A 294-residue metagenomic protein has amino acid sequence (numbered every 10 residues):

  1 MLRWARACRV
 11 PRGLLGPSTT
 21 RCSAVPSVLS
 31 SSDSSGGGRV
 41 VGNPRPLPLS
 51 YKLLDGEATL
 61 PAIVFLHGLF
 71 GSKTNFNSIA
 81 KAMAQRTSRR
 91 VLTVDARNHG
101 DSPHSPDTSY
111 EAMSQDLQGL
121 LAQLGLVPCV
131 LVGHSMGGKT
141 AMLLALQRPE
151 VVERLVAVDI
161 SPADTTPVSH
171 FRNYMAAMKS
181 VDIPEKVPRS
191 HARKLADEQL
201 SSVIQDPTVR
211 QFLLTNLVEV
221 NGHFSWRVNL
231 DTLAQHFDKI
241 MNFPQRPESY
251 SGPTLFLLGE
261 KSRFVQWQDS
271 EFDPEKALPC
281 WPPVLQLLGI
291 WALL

Functional and structural regions predicted by a protein language model:
M1-V64, K81-R90, L126-V127, V284 (+1 more regions): Alpha/beta-hydrolase fold catalytic core
G36-L60, N77-A80, A84-M136, T140 (+1 more regions): Active-site loop/oxyanion-hole signature of alpha/beta-hydrolase fold enzymes
L60, G68-G71, S135, E260: Active-site glycine-rich loops that stabilize anionic/oxyanionic intermediates across multiple enzyme folds
L69-K81, W267-Q268: The serine-hydrolase catalytic nucleophile loop
F70, A96-G100, P162, Q286: Alpha/beta-hydrolase active-site loop signature
M142-A192, A196: Flexible "cap/lid" loop of the alpha/beta hydrolase fold
S169, K186-R246: Conserved alpha/beta-hydrolase catalytic His-Asp/Glu region
V218-W281: Conserved serine/cysteine hydrolase catalytic core
